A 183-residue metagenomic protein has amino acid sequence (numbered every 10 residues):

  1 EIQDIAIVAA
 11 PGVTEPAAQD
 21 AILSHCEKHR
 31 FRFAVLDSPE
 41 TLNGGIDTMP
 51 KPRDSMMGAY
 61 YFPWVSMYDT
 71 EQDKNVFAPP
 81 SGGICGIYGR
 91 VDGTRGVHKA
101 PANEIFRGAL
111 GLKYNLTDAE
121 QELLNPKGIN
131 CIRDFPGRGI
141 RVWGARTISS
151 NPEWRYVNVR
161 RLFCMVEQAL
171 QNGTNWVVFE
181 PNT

Functional and structural regions predicted by a protein language model:
E1-T183: Structured, hydrophobic secondary-structure cores that serve as assembly/anchoring elements
